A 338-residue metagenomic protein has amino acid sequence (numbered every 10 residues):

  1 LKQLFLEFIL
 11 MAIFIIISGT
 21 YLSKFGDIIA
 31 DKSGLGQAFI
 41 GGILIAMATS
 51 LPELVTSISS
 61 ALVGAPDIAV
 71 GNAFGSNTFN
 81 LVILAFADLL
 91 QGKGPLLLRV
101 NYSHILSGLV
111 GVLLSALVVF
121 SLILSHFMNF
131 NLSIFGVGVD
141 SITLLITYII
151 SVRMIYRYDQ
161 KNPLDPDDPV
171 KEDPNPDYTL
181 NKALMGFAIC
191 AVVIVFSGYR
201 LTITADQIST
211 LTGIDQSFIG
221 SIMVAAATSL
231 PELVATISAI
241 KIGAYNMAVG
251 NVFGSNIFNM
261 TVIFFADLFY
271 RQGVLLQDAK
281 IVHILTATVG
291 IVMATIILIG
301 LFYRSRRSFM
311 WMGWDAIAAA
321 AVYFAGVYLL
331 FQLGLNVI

Functional and structural regions predicted by a protein language model:
L1-I338: Hydrophobic alpha-helical segments, chiefly the membrane-spanning helices and signal/signal-anchor peptides
